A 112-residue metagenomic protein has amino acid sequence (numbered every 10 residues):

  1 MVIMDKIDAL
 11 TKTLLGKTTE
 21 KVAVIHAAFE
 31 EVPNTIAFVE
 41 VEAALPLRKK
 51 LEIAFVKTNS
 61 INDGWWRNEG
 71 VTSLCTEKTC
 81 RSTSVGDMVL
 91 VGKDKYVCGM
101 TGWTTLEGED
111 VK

Functional and structural regions predicted by a protein language model:
M1, N62-D63, M100: Intrinsically disordered regions, especially transient/low-confidence alpha-helical propensity segments and coil-helix
V2-K49: N-terminal disorder-to-order initiation segments that are Gly/Lys/Arg-biased and fold into the first beta/loop/alpha
I7-L10, A28, I36, I61-W65 (+3 more regions): Intrinsic disorder/low-complexity detector
V41-V91: Short, conserved turn/kink motifs that form compact alpha/beta structural patches or helix kinks used as
T79-K112: Short, compact, well-ordered microdomains
